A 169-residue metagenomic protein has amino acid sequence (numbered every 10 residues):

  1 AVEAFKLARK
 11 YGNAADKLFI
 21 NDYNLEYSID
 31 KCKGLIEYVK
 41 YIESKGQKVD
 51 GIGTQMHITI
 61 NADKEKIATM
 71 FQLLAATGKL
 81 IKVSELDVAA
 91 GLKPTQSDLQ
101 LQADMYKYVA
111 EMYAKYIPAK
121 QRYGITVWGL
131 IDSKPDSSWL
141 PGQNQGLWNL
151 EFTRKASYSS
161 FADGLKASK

Functional and structural regions predicted by a protein language model:
A1-C32, K82-E85, G124-L130: Aromatic-lined carbohydrate-recognition surfaces of secreted/lumenal glycan-active proteins
A1-Y11, G34-K45, D104-Y116, K120: An active-site-proximal structural segment forming one wall of the substrate-binding cleft that immediately precedes
E3-G12, Y41-G46, G51, I58-T59 (+1 more regions): Extended low-complexity acidic/polar segments
K10-Y11, A15-D22, L35-A62, I67-L92: Aromatic- and acid-rich polysaccharide-binding/catalytic face of secreted or lumenal carbohydrate-active enzymes
E26-Y27, I58-T59, D98: A generic structural signal for short
E65-K169: Aromatic-rich peripheral "rim/lid" segments of glycoside hydrolase catalytic domains that contact and position glycan
